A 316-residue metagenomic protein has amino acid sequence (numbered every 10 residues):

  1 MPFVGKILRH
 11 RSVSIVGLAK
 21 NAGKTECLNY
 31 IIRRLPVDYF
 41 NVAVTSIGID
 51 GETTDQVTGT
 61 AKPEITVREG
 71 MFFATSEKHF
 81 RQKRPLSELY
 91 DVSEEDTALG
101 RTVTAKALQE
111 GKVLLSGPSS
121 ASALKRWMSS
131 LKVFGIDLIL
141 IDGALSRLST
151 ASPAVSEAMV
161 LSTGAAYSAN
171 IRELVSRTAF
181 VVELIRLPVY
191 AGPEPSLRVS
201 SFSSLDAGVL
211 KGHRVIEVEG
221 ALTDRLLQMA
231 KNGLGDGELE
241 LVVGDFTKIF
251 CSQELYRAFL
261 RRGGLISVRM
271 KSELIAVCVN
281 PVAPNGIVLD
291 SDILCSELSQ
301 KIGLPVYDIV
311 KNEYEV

Functional and structural regions predicted by a protein language model:
M1-R11, V37-N41, I293-V316: N-terminal charge/polar-biased segments
P2-I47: Walker A (P-loop) phosphate-binding motif
S12-L18, A105-G117: Short, basic, glycine/proline-bearing loop/turn elements
V13, A43-T45, E157-V160, C278 (+1 more regions): Hydrophobic/aromatic beta-strand patches that form the interior of the parallel beta-sheet core in alpha/beta enzyme
T25-N29, T53-V57, I171-E173: Short, glycine/acidic-enriched capping/hinge loops at junctions between secondary-structure elements
I31-K106, Q300: N-terminal phosphate/diphosphate-binding loop that engages ATP/GTP or pyrophosphate donors across diverse enzyme folds
S120, L124-K301, Y314: Conserved catalytic-core segment of NTP-binding enzymes
